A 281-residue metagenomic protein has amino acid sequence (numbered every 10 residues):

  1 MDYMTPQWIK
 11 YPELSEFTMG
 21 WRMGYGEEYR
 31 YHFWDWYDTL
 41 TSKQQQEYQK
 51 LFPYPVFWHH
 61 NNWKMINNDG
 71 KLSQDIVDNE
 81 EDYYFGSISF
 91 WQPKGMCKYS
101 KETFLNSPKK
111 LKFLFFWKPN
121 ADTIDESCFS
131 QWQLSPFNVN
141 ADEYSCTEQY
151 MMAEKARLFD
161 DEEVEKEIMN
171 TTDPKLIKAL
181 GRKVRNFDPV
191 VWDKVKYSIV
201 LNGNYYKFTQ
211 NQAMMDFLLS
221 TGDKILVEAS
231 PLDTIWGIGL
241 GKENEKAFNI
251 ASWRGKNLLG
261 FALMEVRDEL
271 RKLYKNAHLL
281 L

Functional and structural regions predicted by a protein language model:
D2-L281: Charged, low-complexity intrinsically disordered segments
